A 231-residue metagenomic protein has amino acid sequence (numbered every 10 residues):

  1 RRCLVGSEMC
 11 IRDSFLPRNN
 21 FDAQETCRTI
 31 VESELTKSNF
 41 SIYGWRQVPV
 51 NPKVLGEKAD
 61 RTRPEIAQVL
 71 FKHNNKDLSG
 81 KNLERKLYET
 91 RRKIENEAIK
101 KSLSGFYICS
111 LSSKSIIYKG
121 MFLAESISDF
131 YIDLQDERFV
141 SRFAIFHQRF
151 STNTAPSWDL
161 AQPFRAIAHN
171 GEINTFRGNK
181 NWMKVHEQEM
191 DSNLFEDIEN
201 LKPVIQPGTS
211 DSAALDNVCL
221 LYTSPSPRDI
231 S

Functional and structural regions predicted by a protein language model:
R1-G6, Y222-S231: Single conserved hydrophobic/aromatic residue that forms the stacking wall/gate of nucleotide- or nucleobase-binding
M9-C10: Active-site loops and adjacent core secondary-structure elements that bind or stabilize anionic groups
P17, H147-T152, E172, K180: Short, flexible loop/turn elements at secondary-structure junctions
N20-T29, S33-A59, P64: A short, surface-exposed, charged and often Trp/Pro-enriched helix-loop connector in the C-terminal portion of helical
E25-C27, A155-L160, R177-N181, V185-E189: Short acidic, glycine/serine/threonine-rich loops at helix termini
T62-T154, Q162, R228-S231: Active-site pocket-lining segments that scaffold enzyme catalytic pockets across diverse folds
F164-K180: Conserved phosphate/anionic-ligand binding catalytic regions in large, soluble enzymes, centered on
N174, M190-S224, R228: Conserved catalytic alpha/beta cores of large enzymes that bind or transform nucleotide phosphates and polynucleotides
